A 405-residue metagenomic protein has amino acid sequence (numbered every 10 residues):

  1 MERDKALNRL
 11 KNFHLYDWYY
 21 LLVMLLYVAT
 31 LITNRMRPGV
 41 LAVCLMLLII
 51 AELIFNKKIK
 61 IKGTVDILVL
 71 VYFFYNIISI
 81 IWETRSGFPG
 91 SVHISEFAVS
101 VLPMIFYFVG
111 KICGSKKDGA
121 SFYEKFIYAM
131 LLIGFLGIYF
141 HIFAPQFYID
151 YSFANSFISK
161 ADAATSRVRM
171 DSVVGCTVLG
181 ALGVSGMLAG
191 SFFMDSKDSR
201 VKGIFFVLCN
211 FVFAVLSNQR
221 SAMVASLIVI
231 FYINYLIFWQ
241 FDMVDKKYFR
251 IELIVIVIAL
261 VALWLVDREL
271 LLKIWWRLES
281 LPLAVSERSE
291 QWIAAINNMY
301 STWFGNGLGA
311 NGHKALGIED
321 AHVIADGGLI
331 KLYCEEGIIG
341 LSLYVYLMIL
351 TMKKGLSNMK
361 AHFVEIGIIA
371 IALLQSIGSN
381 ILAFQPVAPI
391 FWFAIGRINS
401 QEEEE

Functional and structural regions predicted by a protein language model:
M1-T84, K117-E124, D198, K247 (+2 more regions): Transmembrane signal-anchor hairpin modules in multi-pass inner-membrane enzymes, especially those that act on
Y16, V65-F73, V109-H141, Q146-F147 (+1 more regions): Interfacial loop-to-transmembrane-helix boundary motif in multi-pass membrane proteins
C44, I67-I77, G87-I112, K125 (+1 more regions): Aromatic-anchored transmembrane helix interface
S121-Y148, D171-N218, M223-L236: Alpha-helical transmembrane segments of multi-pass inner-membrane proteins
E124, E335-L373, R397: Hydrophobic transmembrane alpha-helices and their immediate junctions
Y139-A144, N234-E279, I296-N298: A membrane-periplasm/extracellular boundary helix in multi-pass inner-membrane enzymes that assemble envelope glycans
F231, K360, V364-Q375, I381-E405: Transmembrane alpha-helices of multi-pass inner-membrane enzymes
W275-E336: Long extracytoplasmic/lumenal interhelical loops at the membrane interface of multi-pass membrane proteins
